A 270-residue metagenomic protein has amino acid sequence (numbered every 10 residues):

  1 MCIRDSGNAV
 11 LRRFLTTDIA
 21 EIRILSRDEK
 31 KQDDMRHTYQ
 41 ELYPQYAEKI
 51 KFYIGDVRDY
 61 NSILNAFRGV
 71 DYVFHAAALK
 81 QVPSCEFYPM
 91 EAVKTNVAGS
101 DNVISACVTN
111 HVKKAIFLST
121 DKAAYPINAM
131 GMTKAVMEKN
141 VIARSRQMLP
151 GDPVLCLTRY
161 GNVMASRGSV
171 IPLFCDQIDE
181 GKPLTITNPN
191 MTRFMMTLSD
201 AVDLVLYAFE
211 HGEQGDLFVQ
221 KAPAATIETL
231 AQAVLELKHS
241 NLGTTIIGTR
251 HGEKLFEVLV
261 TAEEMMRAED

Functional and structural regions predicted by a protein language model:
M1-I3: Short, small-residue-biased leader/transition segments that mark boundaries at the very start of proteins
G7-N8: N-terminal Rossmann-fold NAD(P) dinucleotide-binding loop
D18-D34: Conserved glycine-rich Rossmann-like NAD(P)H-binding loop of the short-chain dehydrogenase/reductase
S26, Y53-I54, K94, N188 (+1 more regions): Conserved residues in the N-terminal Rossmann fold of short-chain dehydrogenase/reductase
K51-Y72: Conserved Rossmann-fold cofactor-binding substructure of NAD(P)-dependent oxidoreductases
H75, L79-P83, F87-A135, A143: Conserved Rossmann-fold NAD(P)-dependent oxidoreductase catalytic core, especially the SDR/UDP-sugar
V108, A129-G212, P223, I227-L237: NAD(P)-dependent short-chain dehydrogenase/reductase
A208-E269: Mid/C-terminal beta-alpha module of Rossmann-like enzyme folds, strongest in SDR-family dehydrogenases/epimerases
